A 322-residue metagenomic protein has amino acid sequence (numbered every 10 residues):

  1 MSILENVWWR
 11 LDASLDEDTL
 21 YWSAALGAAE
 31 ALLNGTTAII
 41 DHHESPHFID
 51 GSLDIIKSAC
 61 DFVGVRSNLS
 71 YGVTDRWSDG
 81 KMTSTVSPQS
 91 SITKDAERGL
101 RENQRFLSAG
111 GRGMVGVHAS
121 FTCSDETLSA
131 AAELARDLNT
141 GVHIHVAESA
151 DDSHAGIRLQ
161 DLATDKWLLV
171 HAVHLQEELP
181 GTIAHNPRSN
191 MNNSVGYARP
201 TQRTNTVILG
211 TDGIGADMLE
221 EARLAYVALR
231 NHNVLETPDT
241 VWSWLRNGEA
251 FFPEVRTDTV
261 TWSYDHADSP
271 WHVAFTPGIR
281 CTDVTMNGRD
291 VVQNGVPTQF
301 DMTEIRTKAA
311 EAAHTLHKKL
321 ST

Functional and structural regions predicted by a protein language model:
M1-R66, G99-A109, A310-A312, K318: Alpha-helical scaffold segments that flank or form the walls of functional sites
M1-W22, R76-A96, A150-W167, E177-T182 (+2 more regions): Active-site gating loops and adjacent loop-to-helix segments of metal-dependent hydrolytic enzymes
G35, C60, V115, H145 (+5 more regions): Divalent metal-coordination and catalytic microenvironments
H42-I49, G116-F121, S189, D239-T240: Conserved short loop/turn motifs at secondary-structure junctions
G51-L168, A172-V173: Metal-coordinating catalytic core of metallo-dependent amide/deamination hydrolases
D161-D265, F275-T276: Active-site-adjacent C-terminal substructures of enzyme catalytic domains
S243-T322: Active-site microenvironment of metallo-dependent hydrolases
